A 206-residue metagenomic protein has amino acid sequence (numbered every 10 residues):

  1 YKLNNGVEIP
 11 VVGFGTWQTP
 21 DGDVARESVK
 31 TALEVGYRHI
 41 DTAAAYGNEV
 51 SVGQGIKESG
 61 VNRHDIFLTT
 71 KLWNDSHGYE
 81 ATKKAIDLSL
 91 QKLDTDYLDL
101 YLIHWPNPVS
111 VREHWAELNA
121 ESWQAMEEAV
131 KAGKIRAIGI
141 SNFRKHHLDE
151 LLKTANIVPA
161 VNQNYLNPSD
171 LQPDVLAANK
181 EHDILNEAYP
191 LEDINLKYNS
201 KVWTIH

Functional and structural regions predicted by a protein language model:
Y1-I66, A125, E192-N195: N-terminal binding-site loop/beta-alpha segment at the start of enzyme catalytic domains that lines or forms
L3-N4, L33, G53-D65, L90-D96 (+2 more regions): Acidic (Asp/Glu)-rich catalytic clusters
P10-D23, L72-E80, S110-W115: Active-site mouth loops of central-metabolism enzymes
F14, A32, I40, V52 (+9 more regions): Conserved, mostly hydrophobic/aromatic
P20-L33, G78-D94, R144-D149, D170-D174: Short, acidic/polar
R63-S76, L100-P106, Q163-L166: A short, structured active-site edge motif that brings together acidic residues
T82-I103, E128-A132: CE4/NodB-like, metal-dependent polysaccharide N-deacetylase domain that modifies extracellular/periplasmic N-acetylated
P106-H206: Beta/alpha (TIM)-barrel catalytic core signal, keyed to glycine-rich beta->alpha loops juxtaposed to Asp/Glu that bind
